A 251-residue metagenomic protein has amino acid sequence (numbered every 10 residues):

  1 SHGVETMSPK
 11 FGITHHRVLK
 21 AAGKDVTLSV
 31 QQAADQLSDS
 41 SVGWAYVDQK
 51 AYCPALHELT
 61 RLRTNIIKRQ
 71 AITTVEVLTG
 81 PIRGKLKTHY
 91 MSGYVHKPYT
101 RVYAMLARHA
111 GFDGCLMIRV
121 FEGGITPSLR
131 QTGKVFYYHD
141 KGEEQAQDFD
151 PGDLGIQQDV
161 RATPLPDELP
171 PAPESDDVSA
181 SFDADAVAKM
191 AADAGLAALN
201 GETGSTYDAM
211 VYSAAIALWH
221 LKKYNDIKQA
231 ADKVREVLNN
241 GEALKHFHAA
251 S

Functional and structural regions predicted by a protein language model:
S1-Q31: A glycine-rich phosphate/pyrophosphate-binding beta-strand-loop-alpha-helix module
K20-T27, Q32, S38-S251: Glycine-rich anion-binding loops and their surrounding alpha/beta cores
